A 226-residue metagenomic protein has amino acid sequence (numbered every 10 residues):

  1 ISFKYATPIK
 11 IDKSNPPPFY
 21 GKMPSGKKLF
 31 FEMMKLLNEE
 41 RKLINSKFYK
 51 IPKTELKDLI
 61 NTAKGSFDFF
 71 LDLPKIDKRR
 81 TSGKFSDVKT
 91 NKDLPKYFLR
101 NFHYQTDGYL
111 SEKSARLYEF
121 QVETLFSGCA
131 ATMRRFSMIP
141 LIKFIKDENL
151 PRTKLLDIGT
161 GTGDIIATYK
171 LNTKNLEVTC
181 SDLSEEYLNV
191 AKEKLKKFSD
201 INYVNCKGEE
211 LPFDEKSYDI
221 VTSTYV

Functional and structural regions predicted by a protein language model:
I1-K92: N-terminal accessory segments
D93-Y104: Short, contiguous pre-domain boundary segments
L117, G128-P151: Conserved alpha-helix/loop element of class I SAM-dependent methyltransferases that forms part of the SAM/SAH-binding
P151-G159: Conserved class I S-adenosyl-L-methionine
L156, D164-E210: Class I SAM-dependent methyltransferase SAM/SAH-binding core
E209-V221: A short acidic, Gly/Pro-enriched loop at the edge of an enzyme's catalytic core that lines a small-molecule cofactor
T224-V226: Short catalytic micro-motifs in class I SAM-dependent methyltransferases
